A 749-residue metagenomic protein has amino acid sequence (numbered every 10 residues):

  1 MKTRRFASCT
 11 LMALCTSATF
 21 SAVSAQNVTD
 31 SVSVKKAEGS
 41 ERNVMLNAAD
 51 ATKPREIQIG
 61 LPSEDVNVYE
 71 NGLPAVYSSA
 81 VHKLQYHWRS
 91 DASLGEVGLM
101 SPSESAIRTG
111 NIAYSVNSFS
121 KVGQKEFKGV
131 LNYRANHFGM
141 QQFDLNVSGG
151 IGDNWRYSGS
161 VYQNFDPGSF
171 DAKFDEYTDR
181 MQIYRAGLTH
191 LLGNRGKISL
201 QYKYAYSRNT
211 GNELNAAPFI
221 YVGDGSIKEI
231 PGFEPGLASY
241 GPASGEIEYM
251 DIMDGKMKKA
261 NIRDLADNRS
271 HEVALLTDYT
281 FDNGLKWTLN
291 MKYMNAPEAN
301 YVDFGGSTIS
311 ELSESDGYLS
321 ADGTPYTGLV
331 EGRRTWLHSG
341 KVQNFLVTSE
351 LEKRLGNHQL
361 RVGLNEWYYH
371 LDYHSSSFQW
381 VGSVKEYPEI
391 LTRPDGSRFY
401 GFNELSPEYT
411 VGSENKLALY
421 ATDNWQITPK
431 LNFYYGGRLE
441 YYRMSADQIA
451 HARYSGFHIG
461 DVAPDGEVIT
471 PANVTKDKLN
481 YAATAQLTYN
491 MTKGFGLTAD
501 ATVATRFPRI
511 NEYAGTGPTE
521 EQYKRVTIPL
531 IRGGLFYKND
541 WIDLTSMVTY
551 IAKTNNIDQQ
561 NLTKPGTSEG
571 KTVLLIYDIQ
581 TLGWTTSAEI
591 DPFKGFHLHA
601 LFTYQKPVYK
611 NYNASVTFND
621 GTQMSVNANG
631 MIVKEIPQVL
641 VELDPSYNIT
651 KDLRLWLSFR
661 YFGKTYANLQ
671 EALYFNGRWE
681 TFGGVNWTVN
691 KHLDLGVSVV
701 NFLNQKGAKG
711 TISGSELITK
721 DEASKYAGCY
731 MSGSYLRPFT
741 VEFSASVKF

Functional and structural regions predicted by a protein language model:
E56-I57, L73-S101: Short acidic/polar hinge/loop motifs at secondary-structure boundaries that mediate gating or recognition
S79, A92-E96, S105-Y184, L192-K197 (+1 more regions): Outer-membrane beta-barrel translocator/receptor signature
K128, N154-Y157, N194-L200, G284-W287 (+9 more regions): Repeated loop/turn-to-beta-strand initiation elements of outer-membrane beta-barrel proteins
R134-Q142, N164-G193, K197, E246-D278 (+7 more regions): Outer-membrane beta-barrel proteins
S148, P529-G533, H597, M631-F749: Conserved C-terminal beta-signal and adjacent last beta-strands/turns of outer-membrane beta-barrel proteins
T189, K197-A274, A299-W336, E389-P407 (+1 more regions): Acidic/polar loop-and-plug regions of large Gram-negative outer-membrane beta-barrel proteins
V342-N344, R354, Q359-R361, N365-W367 (+7 more regions): Structural signature of Gram-negative outer-membrane beta-barrels, strongest in the C-terminal barrel of TonB-dependent
Y550-K553, G570-L669, S744-K748: Gram-negative outer-membrane beta-barrel transporters
